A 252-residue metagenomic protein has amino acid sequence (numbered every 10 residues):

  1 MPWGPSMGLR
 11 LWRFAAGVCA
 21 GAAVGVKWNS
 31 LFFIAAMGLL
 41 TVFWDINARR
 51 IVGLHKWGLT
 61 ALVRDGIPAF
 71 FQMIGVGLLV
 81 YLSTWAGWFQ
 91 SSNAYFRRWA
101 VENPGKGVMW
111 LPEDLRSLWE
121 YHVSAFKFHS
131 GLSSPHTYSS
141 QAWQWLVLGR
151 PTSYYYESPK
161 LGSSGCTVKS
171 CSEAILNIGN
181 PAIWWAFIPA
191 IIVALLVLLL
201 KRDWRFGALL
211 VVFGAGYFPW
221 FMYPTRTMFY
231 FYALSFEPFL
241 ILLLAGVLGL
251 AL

Functional and structural regions predicted by a protein language model:
M1, L39-R50, V193-R202, L248-L252: Structural signal for the C-terminal ends of transmembrane alpha-helices and the immediately following loop
P2, L9, F33-I74, Y95-R97: Perimembrane helix-loop-helix junctions
W3-K27, G38, Y217: Membrane-interface alpha helices of multi-pass inner-membrane proteins
G8-A15, C19, F32, T60 (+4 more regions): Alpha-helical transmembrane segments of integral membrane proteins
V24, F213-M228: Transmembrane-helix signature of polytopic, lipid-linked glycan biosynthesis machinery
F32, T227-G249: Hydrophobic/aromatic-rich transmembrane helices and adjacent perimembrane loops
L62, P68-A69, M73, G77-R150: Aromatic-rich transmembrane-lumenal/periplasmic boundary elements in polytopic membrane proteins
T137-S140, G149-F206: Membrane-interface anchor segments at the N-terminal boundary of transmembrane helices in multi-pass membrane enzymes
